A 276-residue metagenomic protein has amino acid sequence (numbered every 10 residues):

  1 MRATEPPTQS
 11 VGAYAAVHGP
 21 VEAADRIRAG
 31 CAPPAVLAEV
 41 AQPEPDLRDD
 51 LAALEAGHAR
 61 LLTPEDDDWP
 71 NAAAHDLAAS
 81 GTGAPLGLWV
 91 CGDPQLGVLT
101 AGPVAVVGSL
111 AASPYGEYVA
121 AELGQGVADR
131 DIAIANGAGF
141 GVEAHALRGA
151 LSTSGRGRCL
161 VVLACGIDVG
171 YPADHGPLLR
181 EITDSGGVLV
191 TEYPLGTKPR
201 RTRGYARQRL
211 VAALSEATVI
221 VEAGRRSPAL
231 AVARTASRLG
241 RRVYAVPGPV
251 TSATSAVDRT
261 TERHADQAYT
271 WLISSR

Functional and structural regions predicted by a protein language model:
M1-D76, T261: Short, small/acidic-rich helices and loops at N termini and domain boundaries of DNA replication/processing enzymes
E5, P64-R276: Glycine-biased, small-residue-rich flexible motifs in mid-sequence functional cores and linkers
